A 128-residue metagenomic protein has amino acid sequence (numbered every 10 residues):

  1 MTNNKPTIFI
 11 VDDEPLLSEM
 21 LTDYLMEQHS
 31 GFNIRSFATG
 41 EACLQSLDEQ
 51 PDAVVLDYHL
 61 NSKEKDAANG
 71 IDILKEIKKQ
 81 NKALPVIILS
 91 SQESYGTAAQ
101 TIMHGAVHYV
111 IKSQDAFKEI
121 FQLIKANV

Functional and structural regions predicted by a protein language model:
M1-F9, P15-L16, K79, K118-V128: Non-catalytic signal-transmission and effector/linker regions of two-component phosphorelay proteins
P15-R35: Two-component/phosphorelay signaling modules centered on CheY-like receiver
R35-A53, Y58-N61: Acidic, metal-coordinating helix/loop segments flanking the phosphotransfer/catalytic sites of two-component signaling
K65-K82: Short amphipathic alpha-helix used as the core "switch/output" element in two-component signaling
K78, A99-M103: Alpha4-beta5-alpha5 "output face"
Q92-E93, H104: Short, conserved "switch-loop" micro-motifs in signal-transduction and mechanochemical regulators
